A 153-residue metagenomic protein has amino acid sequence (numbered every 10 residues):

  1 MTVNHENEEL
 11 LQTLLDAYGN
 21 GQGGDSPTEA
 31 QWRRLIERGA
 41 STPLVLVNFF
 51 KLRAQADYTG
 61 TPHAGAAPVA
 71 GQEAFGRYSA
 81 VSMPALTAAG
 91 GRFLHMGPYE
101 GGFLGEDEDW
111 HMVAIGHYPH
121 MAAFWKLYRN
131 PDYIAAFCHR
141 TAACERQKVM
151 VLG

Functional and structural regions predicted by a protein language model:
M1-H111, P119, A123, G153: Short S/T/G/P-rich N-terminal loop/turn motif that feeds into the first structured element of a domain
L127-D132: Short amphipathic alpha-helices in soluble, non-transmembrane regions that often serve as interface/regulatory elements
C144-E145: Catalytic cores of eukaryotic secretory-pathway lumenal/extracellular enzymes that build and remodel glycoconjugates
